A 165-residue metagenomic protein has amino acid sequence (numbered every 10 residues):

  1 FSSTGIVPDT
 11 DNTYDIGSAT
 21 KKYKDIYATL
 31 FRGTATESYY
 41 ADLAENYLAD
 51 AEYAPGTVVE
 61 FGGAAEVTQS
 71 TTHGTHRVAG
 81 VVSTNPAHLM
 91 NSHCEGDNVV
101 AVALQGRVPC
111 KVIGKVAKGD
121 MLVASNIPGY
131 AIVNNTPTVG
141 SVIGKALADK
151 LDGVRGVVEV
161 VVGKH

Functional and structural regions predicted by a protein language model:
F1-Y27: Beta-strand-rich receptor-binding modules of extracellular spikes/adhesins
K24-H165: Extracellular receptor-binding modules and their adjoining Ser/Thr/Gly/Asp/Asn-rich linkers
